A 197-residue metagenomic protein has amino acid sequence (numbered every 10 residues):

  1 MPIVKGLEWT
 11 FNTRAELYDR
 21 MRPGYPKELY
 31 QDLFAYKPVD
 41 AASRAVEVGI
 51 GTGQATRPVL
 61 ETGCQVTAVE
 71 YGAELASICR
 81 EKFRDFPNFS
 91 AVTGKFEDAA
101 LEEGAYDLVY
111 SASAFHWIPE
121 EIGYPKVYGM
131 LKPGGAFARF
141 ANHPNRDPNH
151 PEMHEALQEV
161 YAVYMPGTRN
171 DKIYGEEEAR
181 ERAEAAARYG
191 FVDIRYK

Functional and structural regions predicted by a protein language model:
M1-E16: N-terminal, positively charged/glycine-rich alpha-helical extensions of SAM-dependent methyltransferases
T13, Y18, Y25, D32 (+9 more regions): Tryptophan-centric aromatic hotspots in well-structured domains and transmembrane helices
P23-S43: Conserved alpha-helix/loop element of class I SAM-dependent methyltransferases that forms part of the SAM/SAH-binding
R44-V46, T52-A99: Class I SAM-dependent methyltransferase SAM/SAH-binding core
D98-V109: A short acidic, Gly/Pro-enriched loop at the edge of an enzyme's catalytic core that lines a small-molecule cofactor
D107-E121: A short SAM/SAH-binding and catalytic strip from SAM-dependent methyltransferases
I122-P133: A short glycine-rich, Lys/Arg-flanked "PGG" loop and its adjoining helix->strand segment in the class I
K132-K197: Conserved catalytic/acceptor-binding region of the Class I
